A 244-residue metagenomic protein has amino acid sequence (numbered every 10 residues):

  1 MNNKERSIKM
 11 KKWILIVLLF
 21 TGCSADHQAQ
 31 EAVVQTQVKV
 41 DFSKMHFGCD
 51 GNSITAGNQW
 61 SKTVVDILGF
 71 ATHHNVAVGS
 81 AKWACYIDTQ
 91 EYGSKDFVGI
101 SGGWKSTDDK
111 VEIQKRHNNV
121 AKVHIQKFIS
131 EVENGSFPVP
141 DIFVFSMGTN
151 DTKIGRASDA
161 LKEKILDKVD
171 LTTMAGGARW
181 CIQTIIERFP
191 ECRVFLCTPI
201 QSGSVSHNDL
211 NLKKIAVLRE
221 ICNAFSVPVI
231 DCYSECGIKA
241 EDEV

Functional and structural regions predicted by a protein language model:
M1-K9: Short, Lys/Arg-enriched N-terminal segments with co-localized hydrophobic residues within the first ~10-30 amino acids
K11-I16: Sec-dependent signal peptide recognition, specifically the positively charged N-region followed immediately by
H27-E31: Boundary at the C-terminal end of the N-terminal hydrophobic targeting segment
S43-C49, I54-K168, T172: Conserved SGNH/GDSL esterase-like catalytic core that processes O-acyl groups on lipids and polysaccharides
S146-K153, R179-I215: Active-site segments of SGNH/GDSL-like serine hydrolases that catalyze O-acetyl group transfer/hydrolysis on lipids
P199-V244: Catalytic His-Asp segment of secreted/periplasmic serine-dependent ester chemistry enzymes
